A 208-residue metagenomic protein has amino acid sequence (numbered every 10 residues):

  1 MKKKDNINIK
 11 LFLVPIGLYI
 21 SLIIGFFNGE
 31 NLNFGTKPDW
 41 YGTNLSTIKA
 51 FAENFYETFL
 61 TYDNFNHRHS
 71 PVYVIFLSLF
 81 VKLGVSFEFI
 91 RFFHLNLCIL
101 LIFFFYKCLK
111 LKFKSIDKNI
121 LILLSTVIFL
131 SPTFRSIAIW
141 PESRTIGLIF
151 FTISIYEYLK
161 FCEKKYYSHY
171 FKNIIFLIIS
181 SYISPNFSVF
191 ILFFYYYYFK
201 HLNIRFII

Functional and structural regions predicted by a protein language model:
K2, K160-E163, V189-I208: Perimembrane helix-loop-helix junctions
G29-G42, N54-V74, F87-E88: Membrane-proximal lumenal/periplasmic loop motifs of glycosylation machinery
H67, P71-I75, L83-L100, I137: Loop-to-helix entry region of an early transmembrane alpha helix in multi-pass inner-membrane enzymes
F89-K114, I153: Transmembrane-helix motifs of polytopic, lipid-linked glycan transferases
F105-L130, L148-I149: Transmembrane-helix signature of polytopic, membrane-embedded enzymes that assemble or transfer cell-envelope glycans
F113-S115, F151-K172, S180, F199: Membrane-interface transmembrane helices that cradle and orient dolichyl/undecaprenyl
S125-T126, H169-S184, I191-F194: Membrane-interface alpha helices of multi-pass inner-membrane proteins
S136-I146: Short acidic/glycine- and proline-prone juxtamembrane loop motifs at membrane-interface regions of multi-pass membrane
